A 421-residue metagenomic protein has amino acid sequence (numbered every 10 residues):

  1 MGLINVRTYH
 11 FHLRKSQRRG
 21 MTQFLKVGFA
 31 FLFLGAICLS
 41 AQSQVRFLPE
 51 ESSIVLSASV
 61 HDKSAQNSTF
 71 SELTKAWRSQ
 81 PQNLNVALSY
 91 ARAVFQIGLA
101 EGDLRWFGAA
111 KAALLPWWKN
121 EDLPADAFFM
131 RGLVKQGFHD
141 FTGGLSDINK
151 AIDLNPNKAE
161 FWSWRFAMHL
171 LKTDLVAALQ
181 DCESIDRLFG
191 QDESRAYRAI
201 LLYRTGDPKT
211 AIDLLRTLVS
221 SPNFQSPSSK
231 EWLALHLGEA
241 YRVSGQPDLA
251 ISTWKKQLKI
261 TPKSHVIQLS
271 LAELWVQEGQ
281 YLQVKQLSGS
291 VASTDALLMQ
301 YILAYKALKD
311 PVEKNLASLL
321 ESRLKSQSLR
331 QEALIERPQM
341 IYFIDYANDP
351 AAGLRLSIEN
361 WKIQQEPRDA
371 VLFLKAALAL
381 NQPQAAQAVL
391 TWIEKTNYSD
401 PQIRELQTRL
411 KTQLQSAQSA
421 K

Functional and structural regions predicted by a protein language model:
A41-D126, T412-S416: N-terminal leader/linker segments that initiate helical-solenoid repeat arrays
P81, D122, P156, F189-G190 (+6 more regions): Short coil turns that delineate tetratricopeptide repeat
S89, M130, W164, Y197 (+5 more regions): Canonical tetratricopeptide repeat
R92, L99, L133, A167 (+7 more regions): Residue-level recognition of tetratricopeptide repeat
I97, E101-L104, F138, K172 (+7 more regions): Structural motif corresponding to the intra-repeat A-B loop/turn of tetratricopeptide repeats
